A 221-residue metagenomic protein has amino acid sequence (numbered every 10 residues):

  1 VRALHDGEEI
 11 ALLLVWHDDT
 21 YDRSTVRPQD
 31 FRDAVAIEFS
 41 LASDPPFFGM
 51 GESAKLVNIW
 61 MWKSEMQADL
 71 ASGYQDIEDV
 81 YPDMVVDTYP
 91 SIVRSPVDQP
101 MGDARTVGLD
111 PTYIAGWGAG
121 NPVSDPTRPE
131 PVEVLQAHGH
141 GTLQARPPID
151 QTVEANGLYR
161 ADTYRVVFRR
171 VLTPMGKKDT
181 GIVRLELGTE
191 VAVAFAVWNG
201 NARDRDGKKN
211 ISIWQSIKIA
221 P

Functional and structural regions predicted by a protein language model:
V1-R2, G7-L13, D19-R23, R32-I37: N-terminal ectodomain recognition module in secreted, GPI-anchored, and membrane glycoproteins
V1-R2, V153-L158: Beta-strand-rich interaction surfaces with strong enrichment in secreted/lumenal proteins
H5-E9, Y159-Y164, R184-T189: A short, structured loop/turn motif at beta-sheet edges
E9-W16, Y164-R170: Short, well-ordered beta-strand segments enriched in hydrophobic/aromatic residues
L13-R23, L172-G181: Charged, amphipathic alpha-helical segments
R27-R128, M175-P221: Acidic/polar low-complexity flexible segments
A115-I149: Surface-exposed, low-complexity/disordered Ser/Thr/Gly/Pro/Asn-rich loops and linkers
T152-E154, T163-K177: Surface-exposed interaction patches
